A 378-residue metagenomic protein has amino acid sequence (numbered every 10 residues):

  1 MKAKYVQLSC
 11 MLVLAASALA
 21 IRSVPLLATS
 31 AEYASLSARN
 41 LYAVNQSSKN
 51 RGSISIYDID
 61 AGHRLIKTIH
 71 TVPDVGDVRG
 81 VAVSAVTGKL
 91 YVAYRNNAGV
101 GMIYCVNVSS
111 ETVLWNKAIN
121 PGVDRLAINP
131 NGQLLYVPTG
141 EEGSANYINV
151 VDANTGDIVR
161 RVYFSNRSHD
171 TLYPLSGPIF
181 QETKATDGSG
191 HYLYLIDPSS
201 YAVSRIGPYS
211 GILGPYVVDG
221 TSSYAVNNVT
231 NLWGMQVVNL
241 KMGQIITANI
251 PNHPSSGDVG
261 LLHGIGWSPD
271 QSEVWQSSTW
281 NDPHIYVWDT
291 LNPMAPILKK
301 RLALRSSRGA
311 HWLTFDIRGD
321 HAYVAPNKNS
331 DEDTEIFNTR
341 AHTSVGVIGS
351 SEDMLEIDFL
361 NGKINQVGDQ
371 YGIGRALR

Functional and structural regions predicted by a protein language model:
M1-C10: Bacterial N-terminal signal peptides that target proteins for export
S9-A20: Bacterial N-terminal signal peptides
V24-R378: Predominantly soluble domains enriched in secretory-pathway, periplasmic, or organellar proteins
